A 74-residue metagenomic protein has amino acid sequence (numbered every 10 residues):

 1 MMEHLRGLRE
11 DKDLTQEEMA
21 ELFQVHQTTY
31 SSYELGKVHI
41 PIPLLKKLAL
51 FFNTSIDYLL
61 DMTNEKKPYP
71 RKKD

Functional and structural regions predicted by a protein language model:
M1-D11: A short, Lys/Arg-rich alpha-helix, primarily the initiator
E10, E21, L50: Alpha-helical residues within the helix-turn-helix
E10, Q24, L35-K37, N64: Residue-level detection of the helix-turn-helix DNA-binding "recognition helix"
D11, L60-D74: Short, charged recognition helix plus adjacent turn of helix-turn-helix-like nucleic-acid-binding domains
L14-S32: Short alpha-helical DNA-recognition segment
E34, F52, L60-T63: DNA major-groove recognition helix of helix-turn-helix
P43-Y58: DNA major-groove recognition helix of helix-turn-helix/homeodomain DNA-binding modules
